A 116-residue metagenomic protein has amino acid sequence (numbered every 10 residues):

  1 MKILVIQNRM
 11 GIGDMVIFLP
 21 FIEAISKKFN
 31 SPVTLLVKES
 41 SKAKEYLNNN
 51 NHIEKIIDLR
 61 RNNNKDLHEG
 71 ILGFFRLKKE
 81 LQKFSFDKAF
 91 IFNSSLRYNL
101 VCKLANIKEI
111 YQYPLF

Functional and structural regions predicted by a protein language model:
M1-L4: Extreme N-terminal starter segment of soluble prokaryotic enzymes
Q7, F29-E69, P114-L115: Conserved nucleotide-sugar phosphate-binding/catalytic loop shared by glycosyltransferases and other
Q7-F18, I91: A short, glycine/small-residue-rich beta-strand->loop->alpha-helix junction that serves as a flexible
M10, S40, L96: Short, glycine/serine-rich, charged loops/turns that create anion-binding and catalytic segments at active sites
M15-S26, S41-K42: Short amphipathic alpha-helix
I17-F18, L47-N48, V101-L104: Short amphipathic alpha-helical segments
E23, E45, N99: Active-site phosphate/pyrophosphate- and oxyanion-stabilizing loops and adjacent acidic/basic residues in soluble
I56-F116: Conserved nucleotide-diphosphate donor binding/catalytic pocket of glycan-assembly enzymes
